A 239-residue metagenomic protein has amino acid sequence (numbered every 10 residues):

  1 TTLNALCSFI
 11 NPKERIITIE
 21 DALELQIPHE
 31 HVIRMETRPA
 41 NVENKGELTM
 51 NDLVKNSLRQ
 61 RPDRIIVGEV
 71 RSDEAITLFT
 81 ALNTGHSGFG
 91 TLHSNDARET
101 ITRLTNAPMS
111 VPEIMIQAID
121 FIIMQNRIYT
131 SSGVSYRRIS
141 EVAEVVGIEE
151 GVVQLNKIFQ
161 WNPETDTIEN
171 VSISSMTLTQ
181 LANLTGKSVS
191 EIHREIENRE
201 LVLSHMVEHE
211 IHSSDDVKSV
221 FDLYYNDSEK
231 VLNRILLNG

Functional and structural regions predicted by a protein language model:
T2-I128: Switch/coupling sub-region of P-loop NTPases
L3-A5, H93-S94, I116, V134-R138 (+2 more regions): Composition- and surface-driven signal marking solvent-exposed, interaction-prone regions in large proteins
M35-T37, T84-H86, Y129-Y136, E150 (+1 more regions): Short, charged low-complexity intrinsically disordered segments located at boundaries of structured domains
K45-L48, N95, I173-M176, K187 (+1 more regions): Short coil/turn linker and secondary-structure boundary residues
L104-A107, T185, Y224: Alpha-helix boundary/capping residues
V111-M115, E191, H212-V217: Short, surface-exposed acidic
F121-M206: Conserved P-loop NTPase
E195-G239: Terminal-proximal interaction/regulatory segments of ATP-powered molecular machines
